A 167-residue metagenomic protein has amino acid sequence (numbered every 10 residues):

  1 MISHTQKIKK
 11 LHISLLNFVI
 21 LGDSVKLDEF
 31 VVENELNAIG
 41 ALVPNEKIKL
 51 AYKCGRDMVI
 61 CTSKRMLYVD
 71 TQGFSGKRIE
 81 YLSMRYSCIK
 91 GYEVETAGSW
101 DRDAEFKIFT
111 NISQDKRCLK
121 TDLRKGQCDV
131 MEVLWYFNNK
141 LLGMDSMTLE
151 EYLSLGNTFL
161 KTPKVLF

Functional and structural regions predicted by a protein language model:
S3-F30, S75-F167: Acidic, Ser/Thr- and proline-rich intrinsically disordered linker/docking segments of eukaryotic scaffolds
L11-I13, G40, E46, M66-L67 (+1 more regions): Short amphipathic alpha-helical segments, especially helix-boundary/capping motifs
V32-C54: The phosphoinositide-binding surface of pleckstrin homology
I48-L50, D57-M58, L82, F106: Residue-level detector of beta-strand structural context in well-folded domains
L50-S75: Conserved beta-hairpin
